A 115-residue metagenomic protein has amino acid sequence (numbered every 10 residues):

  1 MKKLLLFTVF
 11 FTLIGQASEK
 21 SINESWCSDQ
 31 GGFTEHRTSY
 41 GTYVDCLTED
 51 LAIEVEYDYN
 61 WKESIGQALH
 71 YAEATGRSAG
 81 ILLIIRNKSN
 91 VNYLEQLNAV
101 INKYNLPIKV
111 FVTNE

Functional and structural regions predicted by a protein language model:
M1, S39-T42, A68-A72: Short hydrophobic/aromatic-rich motifs at helix boundaries and adjacent loops
K3-L13: Sec-dependent N-terminal signal peptides
L13-E49: Acidic-basic catalytic patches of nuclease active cores, encompassing PD-(D/E)XK and other metal-cofactor nuclease
Q30-F33, T48-L51, A74-S78, L106: Short glycine/proline-enriched coil/turn segments at helix->beta-strand junctions
G31-F33, E56-Y59: Short, flexible loop segments at the rims of nucleotide/cofactor-binding pockets, characterized by
Y40, T113-E115: Residues that form or immediately flank small-molecule/cofactor binding pockets and catalytic motifs
C46-Y57, Y71: Conserved catalytic cores of phosphodiester-cleaving nucleases, focusing on short active-site segments
D58-T113: Catalytic cores of nucleic-acid endonucleases
